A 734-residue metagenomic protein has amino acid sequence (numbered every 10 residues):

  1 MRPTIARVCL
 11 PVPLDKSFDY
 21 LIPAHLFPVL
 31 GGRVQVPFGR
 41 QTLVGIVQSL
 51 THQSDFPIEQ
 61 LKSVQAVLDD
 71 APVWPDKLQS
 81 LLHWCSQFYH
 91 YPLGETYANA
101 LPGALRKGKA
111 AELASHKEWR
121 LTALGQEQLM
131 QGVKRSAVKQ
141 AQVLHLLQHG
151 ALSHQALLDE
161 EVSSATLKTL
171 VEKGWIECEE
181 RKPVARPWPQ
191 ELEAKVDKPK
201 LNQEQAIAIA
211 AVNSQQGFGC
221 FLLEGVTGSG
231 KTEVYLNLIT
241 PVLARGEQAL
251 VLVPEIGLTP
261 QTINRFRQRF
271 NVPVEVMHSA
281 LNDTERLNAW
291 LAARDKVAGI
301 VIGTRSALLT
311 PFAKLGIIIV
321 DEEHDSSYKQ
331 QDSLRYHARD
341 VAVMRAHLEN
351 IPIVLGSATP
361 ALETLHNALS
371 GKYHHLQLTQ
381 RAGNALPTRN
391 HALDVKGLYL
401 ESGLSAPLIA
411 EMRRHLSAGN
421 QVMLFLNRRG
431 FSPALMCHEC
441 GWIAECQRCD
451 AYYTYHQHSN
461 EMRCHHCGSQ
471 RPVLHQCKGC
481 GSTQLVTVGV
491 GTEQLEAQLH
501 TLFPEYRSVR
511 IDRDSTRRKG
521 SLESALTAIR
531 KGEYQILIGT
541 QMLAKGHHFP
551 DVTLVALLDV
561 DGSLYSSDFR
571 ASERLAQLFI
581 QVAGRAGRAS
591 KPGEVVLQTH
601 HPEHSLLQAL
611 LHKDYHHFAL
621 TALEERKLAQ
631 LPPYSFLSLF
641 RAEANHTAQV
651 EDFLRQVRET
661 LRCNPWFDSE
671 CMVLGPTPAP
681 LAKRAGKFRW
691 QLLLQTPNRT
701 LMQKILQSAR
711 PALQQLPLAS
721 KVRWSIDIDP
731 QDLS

Functional and structural regions predicted by a protein language model:
M1-S357, L369-A385, N664, L693 (+1 more regions): Accessory, non-ATPase domains that flank or precede helicase/AAA+ motor cores in DNA-metabolism machines
S49-T51, L101, E180-K182, L426-R428 (+4 more regions): A general secondary-structure junction signal
V196-N202, A206, G217-E651, P680-A682 (+2 more regions): Inter-lobe coupling/hinge segments of SF2-like helicase ATPases
V509, P665-A679, S720-I728: Short beta-strand elements
T660-N664, E670-R699, I705-A709: C-terminal structured "cap/appendage" subdomains that terminate the fold
